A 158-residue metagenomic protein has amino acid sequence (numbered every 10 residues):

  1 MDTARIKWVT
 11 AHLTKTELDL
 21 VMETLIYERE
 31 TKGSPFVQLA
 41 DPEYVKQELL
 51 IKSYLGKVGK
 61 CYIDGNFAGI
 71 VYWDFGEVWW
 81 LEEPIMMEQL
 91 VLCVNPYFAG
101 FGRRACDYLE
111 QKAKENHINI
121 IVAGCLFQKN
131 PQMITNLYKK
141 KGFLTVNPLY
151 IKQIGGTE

Functional and structural regions predicted by a protein language model:
D2-E23: A short beta-loop-alpha structural element at the N-terminal edge of CoA-dependent acyl/N-acetyltransferase catalytic
R29-Q47: Conserved GNAT-fold acetyl-CoA-binding loop/helix
E48-K60: A short helix-loop-beta-strand connector motif used in the catalytic cores of GNAT acetyltransferases and, in some
K60, N66-F75: Conserved beta-strand in the GNAT
E77-Q89, V146: A conserved beta-turn-beta hairpin within the catalytic core of GNAT-like acetyltransferases that forms part
L90-G100: A short, internal acetyl-CoA/4′-phosphopantetheine-binding micro-motif in the GNAT/acyltransferase core
F98-Q111: Conserved acetyl-CoA-binding loop-helix of GNAT-fold acetyltransferases
V122-M133, Q153-I154: Conserved beta-strand-loop-alpha-helix junction that forms the acyl-donor binding cleft
